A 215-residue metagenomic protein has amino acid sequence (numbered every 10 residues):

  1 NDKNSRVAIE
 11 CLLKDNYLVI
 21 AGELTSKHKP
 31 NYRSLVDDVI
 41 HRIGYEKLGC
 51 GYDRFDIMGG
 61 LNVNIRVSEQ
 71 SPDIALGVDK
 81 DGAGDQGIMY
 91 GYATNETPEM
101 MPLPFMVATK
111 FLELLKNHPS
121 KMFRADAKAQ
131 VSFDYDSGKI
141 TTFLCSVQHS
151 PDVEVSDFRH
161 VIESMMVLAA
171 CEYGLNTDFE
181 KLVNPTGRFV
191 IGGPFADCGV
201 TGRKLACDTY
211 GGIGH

Functional and structural regions predicted by a protein language model:
S5-V7, A21-T25: Active-site-adjacent loops and short helices of periplasmic peptidoglycan-processing enzymes
V7, L13-Y17, S34, H41-P194: Glycine-rich, mobile lid/loop segments that gate access to catalytic sites or pores
G22-L24, V147-H149, T209: Flexible glycine-/small-residue-rich
T25-L35: Short, structured active-site "lid" loops
H28, A93, T97, G199 (+1 more regions): Residues at secondary-structure transition points
M166, I191, C198-H215: Conserved mixed alpha/beta catalytic, RNA-binding, or beta-rich assembly cores of soluble enzyme, regulatory
